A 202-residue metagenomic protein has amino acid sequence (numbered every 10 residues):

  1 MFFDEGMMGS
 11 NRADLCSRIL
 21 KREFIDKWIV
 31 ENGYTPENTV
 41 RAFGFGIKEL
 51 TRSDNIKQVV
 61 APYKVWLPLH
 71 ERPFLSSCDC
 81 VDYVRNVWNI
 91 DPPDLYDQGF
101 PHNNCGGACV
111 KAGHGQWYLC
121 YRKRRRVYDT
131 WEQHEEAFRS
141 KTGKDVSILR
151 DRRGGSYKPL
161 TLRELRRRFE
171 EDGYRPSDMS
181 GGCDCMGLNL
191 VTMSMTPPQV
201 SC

Functional and structural regions predicted by a protein language model:
M1-C202: Nucleotide-activated chemistry modules centered on ATP-dependent adenylation/adenylyltransferase
